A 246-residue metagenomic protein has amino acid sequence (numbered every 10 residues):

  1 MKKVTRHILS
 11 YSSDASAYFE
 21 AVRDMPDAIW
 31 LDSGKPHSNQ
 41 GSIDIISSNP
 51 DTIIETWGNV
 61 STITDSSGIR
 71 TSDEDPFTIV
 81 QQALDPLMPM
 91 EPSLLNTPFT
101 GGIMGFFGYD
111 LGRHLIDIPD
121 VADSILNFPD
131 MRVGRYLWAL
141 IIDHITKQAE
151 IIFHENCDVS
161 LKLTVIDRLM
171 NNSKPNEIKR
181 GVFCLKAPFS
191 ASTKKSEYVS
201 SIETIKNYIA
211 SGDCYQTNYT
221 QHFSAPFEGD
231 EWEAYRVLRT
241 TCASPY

Functional and structural regions predicted by a protein language model:
M1-Y246: Extended alpha-helical targeting/anchoring segments, especially N-terminal organellar/secretory targeting helices
